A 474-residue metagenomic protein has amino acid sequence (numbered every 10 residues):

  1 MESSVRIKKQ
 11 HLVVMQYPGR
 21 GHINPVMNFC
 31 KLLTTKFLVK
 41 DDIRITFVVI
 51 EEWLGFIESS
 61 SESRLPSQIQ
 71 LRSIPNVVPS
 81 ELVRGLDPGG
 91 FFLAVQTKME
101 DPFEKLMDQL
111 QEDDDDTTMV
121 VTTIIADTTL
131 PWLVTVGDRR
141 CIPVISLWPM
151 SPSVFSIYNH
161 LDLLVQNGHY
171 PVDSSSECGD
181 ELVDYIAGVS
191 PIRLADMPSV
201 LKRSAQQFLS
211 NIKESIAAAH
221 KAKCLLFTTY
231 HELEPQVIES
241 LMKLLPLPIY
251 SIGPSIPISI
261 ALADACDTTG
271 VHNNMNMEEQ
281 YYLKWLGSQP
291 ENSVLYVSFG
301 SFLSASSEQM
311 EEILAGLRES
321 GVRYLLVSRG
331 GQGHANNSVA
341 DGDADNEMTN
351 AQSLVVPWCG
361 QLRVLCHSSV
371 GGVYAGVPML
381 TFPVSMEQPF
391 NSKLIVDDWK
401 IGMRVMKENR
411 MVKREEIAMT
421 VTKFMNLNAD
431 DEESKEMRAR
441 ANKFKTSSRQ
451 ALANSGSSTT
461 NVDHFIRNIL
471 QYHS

Functional and structural regions predicted by a protein language model:
M1-S474: Glycosyltransferase specificity loop/lid
